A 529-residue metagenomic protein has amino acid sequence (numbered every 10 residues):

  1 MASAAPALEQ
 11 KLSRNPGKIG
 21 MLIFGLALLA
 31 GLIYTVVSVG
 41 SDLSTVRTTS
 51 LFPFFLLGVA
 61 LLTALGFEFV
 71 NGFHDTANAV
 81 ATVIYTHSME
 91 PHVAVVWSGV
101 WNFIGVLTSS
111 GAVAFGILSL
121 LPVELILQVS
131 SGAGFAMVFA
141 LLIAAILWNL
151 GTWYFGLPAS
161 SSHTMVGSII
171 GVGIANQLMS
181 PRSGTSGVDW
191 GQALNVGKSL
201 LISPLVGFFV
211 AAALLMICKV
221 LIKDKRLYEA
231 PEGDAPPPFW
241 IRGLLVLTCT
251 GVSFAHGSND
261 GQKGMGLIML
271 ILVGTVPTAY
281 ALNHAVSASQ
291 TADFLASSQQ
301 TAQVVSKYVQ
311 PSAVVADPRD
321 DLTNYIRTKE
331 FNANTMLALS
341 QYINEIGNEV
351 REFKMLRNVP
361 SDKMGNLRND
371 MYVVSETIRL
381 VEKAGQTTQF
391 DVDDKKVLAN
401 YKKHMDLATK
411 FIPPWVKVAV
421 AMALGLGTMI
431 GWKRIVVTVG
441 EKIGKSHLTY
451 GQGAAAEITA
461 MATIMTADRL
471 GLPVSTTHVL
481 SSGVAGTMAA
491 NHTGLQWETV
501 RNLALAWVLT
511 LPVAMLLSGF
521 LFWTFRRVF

Functional and structural regions predicted by a protein language model:
A2-T63, F115-A136, K223-P236, D394-T449: Helix-loop-helix hairpins and the membrane-proximal interhelical loops of multi-pass alpha-helical transport proteins
V36, P277-W415: Low-complexity, proline/glycine-enriched hydrophobic segments characteristic of transmembrane helices
S50-V70, F139-A145, G243-T248: Membrane-embedded alpha-helical segments that form the functional core of polytopic membrane enzymes, especially those
L65-T76, N102-F115, L141, A145-W153 (+12 more regions): Transmembrane alpha-helical segments of multi-pass membrane transport proteins and ion-pumping complexes
F73-V80, I84, S88-P91, F155-G167 (+3 more regions): Short, non-helical or kinked segments that cap or interrupt transmembrane helices
H87-V100, Y450-A454, H492-L503: Membrane-interface alpha-helices at helix entry/exit sites of multi-pass transporters
Y154, G440-T476, L503-W507: Hydrophobic alpha-helical bundle architecture
P158, V166, I170, I174 (+2 more regions): Glycine-rich, mobile lid/loop segments that gate access to catalytic sites or pores
